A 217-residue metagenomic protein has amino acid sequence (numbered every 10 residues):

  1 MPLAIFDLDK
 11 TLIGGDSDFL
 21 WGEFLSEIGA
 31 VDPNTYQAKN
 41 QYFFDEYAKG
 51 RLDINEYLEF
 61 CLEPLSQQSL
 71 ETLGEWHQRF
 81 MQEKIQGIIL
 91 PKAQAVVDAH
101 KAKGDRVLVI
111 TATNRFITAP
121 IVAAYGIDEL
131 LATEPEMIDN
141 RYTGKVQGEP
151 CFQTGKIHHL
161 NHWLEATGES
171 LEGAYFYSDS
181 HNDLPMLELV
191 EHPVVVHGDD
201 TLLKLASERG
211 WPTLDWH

Functional and structural regions predicted by a protein language model:
M1, E75, Q82-L108, A112-H217: C-terminal cap/substrate-recognition subdomain and adjoining C-terminal extension of metal-dependent phosphatase-like
M1-K49: Active-site neighborhood of HAD-like aspartate-dependent phosphohydrolases
D16, Q68, G155: Conserved active-site and cofactor/substrate-binding residues in soluble primary-metabolism enzymes
G22-E23, L62, E191: Amphipathic alpha-helical segments within well-ordered protein domains
E56-K92: Metal-dependent phosphoesterase signature
